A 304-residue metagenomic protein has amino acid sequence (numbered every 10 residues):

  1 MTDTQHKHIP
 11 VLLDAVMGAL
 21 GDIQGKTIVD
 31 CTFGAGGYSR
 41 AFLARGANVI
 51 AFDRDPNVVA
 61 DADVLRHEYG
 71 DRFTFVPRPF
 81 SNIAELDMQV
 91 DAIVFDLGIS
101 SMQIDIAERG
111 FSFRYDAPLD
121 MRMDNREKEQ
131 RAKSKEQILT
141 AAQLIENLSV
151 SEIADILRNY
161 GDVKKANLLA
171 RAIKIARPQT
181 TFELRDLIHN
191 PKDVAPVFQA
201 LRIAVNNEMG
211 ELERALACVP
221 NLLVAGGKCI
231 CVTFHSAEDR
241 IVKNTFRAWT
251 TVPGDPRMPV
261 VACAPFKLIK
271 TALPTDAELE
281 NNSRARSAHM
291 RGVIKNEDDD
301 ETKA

Functional and structural regions predicted by a protein language model:
M1-A304: S-adenosyl-L-methionine-dependent methyltransferase catalytic core, i.e., the SAM/SAH-binding region
